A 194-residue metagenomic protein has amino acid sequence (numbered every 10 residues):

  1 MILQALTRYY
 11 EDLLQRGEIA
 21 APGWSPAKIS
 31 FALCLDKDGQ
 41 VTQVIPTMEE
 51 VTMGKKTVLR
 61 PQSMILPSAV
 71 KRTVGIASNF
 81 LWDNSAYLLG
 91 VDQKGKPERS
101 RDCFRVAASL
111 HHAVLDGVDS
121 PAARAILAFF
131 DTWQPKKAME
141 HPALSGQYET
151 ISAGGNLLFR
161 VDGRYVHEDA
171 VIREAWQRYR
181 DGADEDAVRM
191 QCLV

Functional and structural regions predicted by a protein language model:
M1-A187, V194: Conserved phosphate-interacting/catalytic interface
